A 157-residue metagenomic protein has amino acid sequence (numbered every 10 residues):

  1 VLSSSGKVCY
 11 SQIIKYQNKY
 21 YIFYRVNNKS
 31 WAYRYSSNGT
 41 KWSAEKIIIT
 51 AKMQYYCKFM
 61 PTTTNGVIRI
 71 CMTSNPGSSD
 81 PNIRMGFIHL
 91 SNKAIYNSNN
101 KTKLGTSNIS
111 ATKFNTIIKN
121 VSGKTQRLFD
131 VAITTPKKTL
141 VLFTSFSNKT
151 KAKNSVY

Functional and structural regions predicted by a protein language model:
V1-Y157: Extracellular, repeat-based ectodomains that mediate carbohydrate processing or recognition
